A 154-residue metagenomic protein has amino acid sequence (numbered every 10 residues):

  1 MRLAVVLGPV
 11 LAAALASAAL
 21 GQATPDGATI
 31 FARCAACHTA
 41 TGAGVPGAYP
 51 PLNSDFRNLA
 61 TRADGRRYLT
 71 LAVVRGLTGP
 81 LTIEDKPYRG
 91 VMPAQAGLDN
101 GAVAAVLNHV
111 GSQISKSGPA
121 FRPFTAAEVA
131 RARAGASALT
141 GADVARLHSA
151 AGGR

Functional and structural regions predicted by a protein language model:
A4-A16: Bacterial N-terminal signal peptides
A13-F31, R57-T61: Electrostatic cytochrome c docking/interface patches
G21, V73, A130-A134: Mature, folded catalytic cores of secreted/periplasmic enzymes
G27, F31-A40, M92, V106-H109: The canonical Cys-X-X-Cys-His
A43-L81, R89-D99: Gly/Gly-Pro-rich "capping" loops immediately C-terminal to redox-active cysteine motifs in periplasmic/lumenal
I83-E84, Q95-R154: Flexible coil segments in periplasmic/lumen-exposed cytochrome c-class electron-transfer proteins
